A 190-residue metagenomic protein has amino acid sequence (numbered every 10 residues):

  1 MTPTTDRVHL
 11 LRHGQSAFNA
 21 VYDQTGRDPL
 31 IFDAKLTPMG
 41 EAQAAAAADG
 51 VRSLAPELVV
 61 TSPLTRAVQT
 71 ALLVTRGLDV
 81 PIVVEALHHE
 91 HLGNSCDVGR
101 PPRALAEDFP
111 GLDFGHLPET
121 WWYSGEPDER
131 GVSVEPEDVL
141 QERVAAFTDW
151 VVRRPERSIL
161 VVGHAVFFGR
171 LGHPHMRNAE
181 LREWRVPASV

Functional and structural regions predicted by a protein language model:
T2-V84, A179-R182, P187: Active-site-proximal alpha-helix that buttresses catalytic centers in soluble enzyme cores
T5, D79, V144-V190: Active-site-adjacent alpha-helix immediately C-terminal to a catalytic or transition-state-stabilizing loop
G14, T61-T65, A86-H88, L117 (+1 more regions): Short, well-ordered beta-to-alpha junction loops that form the rim of enzyme active sites and present histidine/acidic
A20-V21, T25, P29-K35, G77-E142: Phosphate-handling substructures
A20-V21, T70-A71, N94, R170-H173: Short glycine-/acidic-enriched loop or helix-start segments at secondary-structure transitions that form or flank
A47-G50, L140-F147: A short, well-structured juxtamembrane/interface segment
A48-G50, L73-G77, A104, D108 (+2 more regions): Alpha-helical structural signal in soluble globular domains
R66-T70, P101, F167: Short phosphate-engaging motifs
